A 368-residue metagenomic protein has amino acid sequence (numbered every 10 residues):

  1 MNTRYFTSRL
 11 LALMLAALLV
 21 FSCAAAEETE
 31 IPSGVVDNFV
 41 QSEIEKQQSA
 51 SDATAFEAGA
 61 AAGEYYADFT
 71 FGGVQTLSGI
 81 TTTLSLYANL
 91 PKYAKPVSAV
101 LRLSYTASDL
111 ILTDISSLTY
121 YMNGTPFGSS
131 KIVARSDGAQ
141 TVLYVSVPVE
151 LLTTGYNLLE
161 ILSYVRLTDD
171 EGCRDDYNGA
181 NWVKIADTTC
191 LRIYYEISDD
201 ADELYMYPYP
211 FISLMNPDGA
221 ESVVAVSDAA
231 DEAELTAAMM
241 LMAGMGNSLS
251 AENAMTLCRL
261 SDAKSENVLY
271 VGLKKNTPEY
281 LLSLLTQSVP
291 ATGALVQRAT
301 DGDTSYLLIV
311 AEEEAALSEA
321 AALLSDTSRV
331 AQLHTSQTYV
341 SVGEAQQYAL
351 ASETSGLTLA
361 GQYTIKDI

Functional and structural regions predicted by a protein language model:
M1-N2, E45: Generic cytosolic/nucleocytoplasmic N-terminal low-complexity/intrinsically disordered segments
N2-L11: Bacterial N-terminal signal peptides that target proteins for export
L11-A12, A26-E27: Short, low-complexity disordered leader/linker segments with a strong preference for bacterial N-terminal type II
E27-I368: Solvent-exposed alpha-helical segments and adjacent loops that form catalytic or protein-interaction surfaces
